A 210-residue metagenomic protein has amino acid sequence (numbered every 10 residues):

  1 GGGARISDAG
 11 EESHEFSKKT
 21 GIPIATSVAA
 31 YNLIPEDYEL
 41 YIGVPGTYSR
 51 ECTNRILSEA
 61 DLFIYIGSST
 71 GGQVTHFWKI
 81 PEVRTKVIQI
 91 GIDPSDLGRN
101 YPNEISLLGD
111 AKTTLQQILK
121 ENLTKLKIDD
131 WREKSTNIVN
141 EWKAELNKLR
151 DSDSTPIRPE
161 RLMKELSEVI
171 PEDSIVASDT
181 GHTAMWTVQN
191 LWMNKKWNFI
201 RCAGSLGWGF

Functional and structural regions predicted by a protein language model:
G1-G2, I34-P45, F63, A144-S152 (+1 more regions): Short, basic, glycine/proline-bearing loop/turn elements
G2-A9, T155-E160: Active-site glycine- and acidic-residue-rich loops that bind and position anionic ligands or nucleotide-like cofactors
G2-R5, A29-Y31, S68-G71, G181-T183: Short glycine-rich anion-binding loops that position phosphate/pyrophosphate groups of nucleotides and phosphorylated
I6-A9, G71-H76, M185, W208-F210: Short glycine/serine/threonine-rich phosphate/pyrophosphate-binding segments that cradle anionic phosphate groups
I6-K18: Glycine-rich phosphate/diphosphate-binding loop of Rossmann-like nucleotide-binding domains
A25-S27, Y65-I66, G109, V176-T180 (+1 more regions): General beta-strand structural signal in soluble alpha/beta enzymes
A30-K134: Glycine-rich, acidic loop regions that bind phosphate or pyrophosphate groups
V139-F210: Active-site diphosphate/adenylate-binding microenvironment
